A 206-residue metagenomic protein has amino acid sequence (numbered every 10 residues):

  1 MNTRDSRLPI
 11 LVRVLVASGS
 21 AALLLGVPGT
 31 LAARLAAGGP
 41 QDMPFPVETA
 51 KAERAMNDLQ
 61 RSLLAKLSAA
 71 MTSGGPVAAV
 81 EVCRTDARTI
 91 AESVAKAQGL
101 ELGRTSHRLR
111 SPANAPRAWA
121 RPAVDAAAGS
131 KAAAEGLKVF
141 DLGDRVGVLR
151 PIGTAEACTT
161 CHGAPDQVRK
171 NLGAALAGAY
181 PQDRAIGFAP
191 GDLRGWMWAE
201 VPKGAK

Functional and structural regions predicted by a protein language model:
M1-V12: N-terminal secretory signal peptides that target proteins for export/translocation
T3, L15-A17, L35: Intrinsic disorder/low-complexity segments
I10-R13, A17, K66, I186: Hydrophobic alpha-helical context, especially transmembrane and signal-peptide helices
L15-G29: Bacterial N-terminal signal peptides
R34-A155, Q167-K206: Extracytoplasmic c-type cytochrome modules immediately beyond a signal peptide or single-pass transmembrane anchor
T159-D166: Detector for the c-type heme attachment site
